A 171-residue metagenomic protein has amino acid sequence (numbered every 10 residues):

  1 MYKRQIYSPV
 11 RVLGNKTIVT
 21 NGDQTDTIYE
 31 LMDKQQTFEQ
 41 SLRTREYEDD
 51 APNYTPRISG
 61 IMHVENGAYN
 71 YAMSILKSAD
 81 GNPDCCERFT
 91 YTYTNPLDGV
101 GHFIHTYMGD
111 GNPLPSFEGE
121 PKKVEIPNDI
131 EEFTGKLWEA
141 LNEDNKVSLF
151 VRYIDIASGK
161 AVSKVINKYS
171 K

Functional and structural regions predicted by a protein language model:
K3-K171: Conserved short alpha-helical segments that host acidic/polar catalytic motifs at enzyme active sites
